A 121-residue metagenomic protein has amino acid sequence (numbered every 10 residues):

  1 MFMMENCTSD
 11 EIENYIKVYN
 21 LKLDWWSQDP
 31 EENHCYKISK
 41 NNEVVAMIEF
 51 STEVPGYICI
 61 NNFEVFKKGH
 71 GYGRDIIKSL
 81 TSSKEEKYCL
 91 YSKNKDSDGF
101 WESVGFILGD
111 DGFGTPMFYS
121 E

Functional and structural regions predicted by a protein language model:
M1-Q28, S39: Short amphipathic alpha-helix that is part of the acyltransferase structural core
D24-Y36, K40-F63: A conserved beta-strand-loop-helix scaffold within acyl/acetyltransferase catalytic domains
P55, K95-D96: Short alpha-helical
N61-G71: A short, internal acetyl-CoA/4′-phosphopantetheine-binding micro-motif in the GNAT/acyltransferase core
G69-S83: Conserved acetyl-CoA-binding loop-helix of GNAT-fold acetyltransferases
S82-K95: Conserved GNAT acetyl-CoA-binding A-motif
Y91, I107-E121: Conserved catalytic-core motifs of GNAT/GCN5-like acyltransferases
W101, F106: Conserved active-site tyrosine of GNAT-family acetyltransferases
